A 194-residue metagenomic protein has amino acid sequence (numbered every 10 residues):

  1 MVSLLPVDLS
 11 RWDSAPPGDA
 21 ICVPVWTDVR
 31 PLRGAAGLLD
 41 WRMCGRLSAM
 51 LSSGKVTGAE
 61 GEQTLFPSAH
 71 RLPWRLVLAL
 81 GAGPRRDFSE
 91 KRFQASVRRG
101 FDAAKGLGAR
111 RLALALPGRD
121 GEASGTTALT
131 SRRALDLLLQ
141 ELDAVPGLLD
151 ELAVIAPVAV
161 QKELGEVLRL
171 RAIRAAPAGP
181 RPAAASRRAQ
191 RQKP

Functional and structural regions predicted by a protein language model:
M1-P194: Glycine-/small-residue-enriched capping loops at alpha/beta junctions
